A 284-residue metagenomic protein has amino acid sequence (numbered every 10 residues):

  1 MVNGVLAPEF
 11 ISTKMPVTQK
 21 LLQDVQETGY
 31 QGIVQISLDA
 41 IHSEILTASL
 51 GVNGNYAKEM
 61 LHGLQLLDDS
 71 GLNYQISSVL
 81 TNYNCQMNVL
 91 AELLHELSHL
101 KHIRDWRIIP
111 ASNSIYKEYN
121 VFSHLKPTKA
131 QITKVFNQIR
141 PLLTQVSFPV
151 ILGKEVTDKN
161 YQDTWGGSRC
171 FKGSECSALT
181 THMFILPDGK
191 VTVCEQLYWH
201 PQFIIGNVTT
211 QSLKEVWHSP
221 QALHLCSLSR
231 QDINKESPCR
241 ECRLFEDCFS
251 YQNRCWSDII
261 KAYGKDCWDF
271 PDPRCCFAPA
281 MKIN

Functional and structural regions predicted by a protein language model:
M1-S43: Conserved SAM/AdoMet-binding glycine-rich loop
F10-I11, S77, I108, G153 (+2 more regions): Residue-level detector of family-conserved "landmark" positions at structurally sensitive sites
V17-K20, E59, V208, N234: Short, conserved clusters of charged catalytic residues that mark active-site and nucleotide-handling motifs
Q19-Q23, L94, C226-S227: A generic local structural motif
E27-I33, S37-T192, Q196-V208: Radical SAM enzyme [4Fe-4S]-AdoMet core and its adjacent flexible, acidic and glycine-rich loops/tails across
K190, Q196-N284: Flexible mid-to-C-terminal extensions adjoining Fe-S/redox cofactors in radical SAM and related proteins
